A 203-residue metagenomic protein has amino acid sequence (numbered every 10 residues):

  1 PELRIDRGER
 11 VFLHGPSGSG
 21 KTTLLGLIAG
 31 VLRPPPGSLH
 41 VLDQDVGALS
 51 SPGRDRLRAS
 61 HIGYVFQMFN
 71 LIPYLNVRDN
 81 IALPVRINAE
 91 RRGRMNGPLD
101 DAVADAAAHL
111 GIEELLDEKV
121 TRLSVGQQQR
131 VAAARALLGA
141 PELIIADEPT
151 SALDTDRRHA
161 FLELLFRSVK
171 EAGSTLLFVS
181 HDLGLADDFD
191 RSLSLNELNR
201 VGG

Functional and structural regions predicted by a protein language model:
A29: Helix-to-loop junction immediately C-terminal to a conserved catalytic motif
G37-D45: Conserved ABC transporter NBD signature motif
D45, A89, R94-L115: Conserved ABC ATPase "signature" region
V46-G63: ABC ATPase NBD coupling module
K119-L123, Q127: Conserved ABC ATPase signature
A140: Conserved catalytic motifs of ABC-family nucleotide-binding domains
I144-D147: Catalytic Walker B motif of ABC-type/P-loop ATPase nucleotide-binding domains
